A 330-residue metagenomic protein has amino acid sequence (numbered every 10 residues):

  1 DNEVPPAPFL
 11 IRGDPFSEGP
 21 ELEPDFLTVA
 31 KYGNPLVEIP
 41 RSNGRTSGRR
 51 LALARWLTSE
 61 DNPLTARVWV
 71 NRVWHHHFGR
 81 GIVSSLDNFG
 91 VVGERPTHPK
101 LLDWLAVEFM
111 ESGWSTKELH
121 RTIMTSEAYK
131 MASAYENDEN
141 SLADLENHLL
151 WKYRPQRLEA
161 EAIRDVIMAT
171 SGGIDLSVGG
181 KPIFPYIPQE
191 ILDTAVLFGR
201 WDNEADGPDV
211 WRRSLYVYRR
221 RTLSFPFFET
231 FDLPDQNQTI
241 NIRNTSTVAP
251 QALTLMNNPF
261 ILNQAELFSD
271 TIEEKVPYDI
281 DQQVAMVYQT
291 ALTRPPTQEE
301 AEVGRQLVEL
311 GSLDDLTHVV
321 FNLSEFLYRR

Functional and structural regions predicted by a protein language model:
D1-D206, Q238-R243, A249, M256-S312 (+2 more regions): Primarily short, surface-exposed interaction patches in extracytoplasmic proteins
E18-G19, S224-P226: Short, solvent-exposed loop/turn elements at domain surfaces
N34-S42, R212-L223: An acidic intrinsically disordered interaction segment
V210-S214, F225-F228, T247-P250, Q283: Active-site lining segments that contact anionic ligands and/or coordinate catalytic metals
Y216, L253-T254: Conserved, well-structured core segments
R221, E229-T239: A structural supersecondary motif
L223-S224, L327: Short, surface-exposed beta-strand/loop "edge" segments at domain boundaries and coil↔beta transitions
L316: Globin-like tetrapyrrole-binding proteins
